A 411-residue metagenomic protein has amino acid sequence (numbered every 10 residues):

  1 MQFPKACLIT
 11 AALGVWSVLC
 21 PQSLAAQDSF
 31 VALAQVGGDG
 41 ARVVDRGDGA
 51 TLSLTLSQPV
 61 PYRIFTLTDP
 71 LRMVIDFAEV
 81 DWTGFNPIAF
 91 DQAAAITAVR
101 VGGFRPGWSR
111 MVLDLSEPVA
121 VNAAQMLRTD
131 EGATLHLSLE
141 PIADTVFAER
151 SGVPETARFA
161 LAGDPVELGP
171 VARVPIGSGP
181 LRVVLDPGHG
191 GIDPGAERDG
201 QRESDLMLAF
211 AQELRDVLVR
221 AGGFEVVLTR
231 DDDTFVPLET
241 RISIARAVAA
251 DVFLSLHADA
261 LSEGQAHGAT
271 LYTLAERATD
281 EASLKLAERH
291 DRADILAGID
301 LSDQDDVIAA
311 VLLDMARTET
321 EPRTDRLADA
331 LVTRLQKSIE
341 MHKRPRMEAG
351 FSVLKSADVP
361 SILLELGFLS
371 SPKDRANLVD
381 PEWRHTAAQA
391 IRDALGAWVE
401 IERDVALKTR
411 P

Functional and structural regions predicted by a protein language model:
Q2-F3, L24-R182: Signal-peptide-cleaved, periplasmic/extracellular N-terminal interaction regions immediately downstream of the signal
C7-P21: Bacterial N-terminal signal peptides
L56-Q58, F77-E79, L115-E117, L137-P141 (+5 more regions): Flexible glycine-/small-residue-rich
Y62, E225-V226, S361-L364: Hydrophobic anchor at the start of a short beta-strand that flanks the dinucleotide cofactor-binding loop
R63-F65, G84, I192-A196, E281 (+1 more regions): Short, solvent-exposed loop/turn elements at domain surfaces
V153-D306, R317-D329, H385, Q389 (+1 more regions): Catalytic-core regions of hydrolytic enzymes
L312-P411: Active-site-adjacent mobile loop/cap segments within catalytic or ligand-binding domains
